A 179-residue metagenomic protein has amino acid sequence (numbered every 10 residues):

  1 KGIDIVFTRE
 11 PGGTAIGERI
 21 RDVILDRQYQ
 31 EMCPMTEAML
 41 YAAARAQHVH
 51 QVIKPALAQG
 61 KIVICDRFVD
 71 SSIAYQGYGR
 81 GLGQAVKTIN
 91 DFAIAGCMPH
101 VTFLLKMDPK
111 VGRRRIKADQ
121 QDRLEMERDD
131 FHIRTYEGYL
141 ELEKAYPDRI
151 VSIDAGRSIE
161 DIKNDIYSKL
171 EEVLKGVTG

Functional and structural regions predicted by a protein language model:
I3-I94: ATP-dependent small-molecule kinase phosphotransfer cores that center on conserved nucleotide phosphate-binding segments
V6, V101, V151-I153: Structural signal for short hydrophobic segments within the conserved structured cores of catalytic domains across
E10-T14, A46, K106, D129 (+1 more regions): Short, surface-exposed acidic/glycine-rich loop or hinge patches that mediate macromolecular interfaces
L40, L57, L104-L105, L142 (+2 more regions): Generic leucine side-chain signal with a strong bias for well-ordered alpha-helical environments
R67-E137: A glycine- and Lys/Arg-enriched "phosphate-lid" helix/loop adjacent to the NTP-binding pocket of small-molecule kinases
K110-G179: NTP-dependent small-molecule kinase module
